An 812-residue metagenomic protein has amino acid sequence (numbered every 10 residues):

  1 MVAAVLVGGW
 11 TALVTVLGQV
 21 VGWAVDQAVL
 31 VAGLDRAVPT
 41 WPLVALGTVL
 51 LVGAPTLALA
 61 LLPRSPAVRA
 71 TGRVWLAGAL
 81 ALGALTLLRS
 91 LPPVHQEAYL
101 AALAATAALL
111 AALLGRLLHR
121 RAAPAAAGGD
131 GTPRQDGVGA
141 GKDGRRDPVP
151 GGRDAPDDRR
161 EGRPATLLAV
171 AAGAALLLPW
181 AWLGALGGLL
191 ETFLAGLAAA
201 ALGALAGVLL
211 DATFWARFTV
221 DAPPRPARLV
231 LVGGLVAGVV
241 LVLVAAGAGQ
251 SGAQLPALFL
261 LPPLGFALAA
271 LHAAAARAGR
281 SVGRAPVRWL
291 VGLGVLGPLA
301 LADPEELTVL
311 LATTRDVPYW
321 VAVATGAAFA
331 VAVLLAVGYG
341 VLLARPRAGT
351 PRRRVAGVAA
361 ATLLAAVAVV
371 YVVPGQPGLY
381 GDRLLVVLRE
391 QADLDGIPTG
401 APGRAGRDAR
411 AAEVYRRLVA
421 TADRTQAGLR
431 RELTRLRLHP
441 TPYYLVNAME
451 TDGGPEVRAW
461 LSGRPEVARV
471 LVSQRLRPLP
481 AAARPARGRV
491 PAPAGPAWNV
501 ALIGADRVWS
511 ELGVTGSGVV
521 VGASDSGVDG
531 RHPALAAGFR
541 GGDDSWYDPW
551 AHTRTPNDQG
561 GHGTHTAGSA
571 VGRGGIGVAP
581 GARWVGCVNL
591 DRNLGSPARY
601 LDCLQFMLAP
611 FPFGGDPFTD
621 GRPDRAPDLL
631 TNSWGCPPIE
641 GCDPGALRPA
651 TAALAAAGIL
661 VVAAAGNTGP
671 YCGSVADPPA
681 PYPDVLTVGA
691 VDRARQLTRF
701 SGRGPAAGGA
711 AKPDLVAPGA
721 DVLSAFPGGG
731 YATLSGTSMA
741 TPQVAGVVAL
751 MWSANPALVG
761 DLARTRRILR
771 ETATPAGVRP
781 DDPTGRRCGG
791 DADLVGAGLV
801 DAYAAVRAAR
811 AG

Functional and structural regions predicted by a protein language model:
A3-L13, P39-G47, A70-V74, Q96-L103 (+9 more regions): Subtilisin-like serine protease catalytic core
A4-A60, R89-L91, A104-L117, G203 (+3 more regions): Acidic-leg catalytic submotif of subtilisin-like serine proteases
L6-G9, L13-T15, D35-G47, W75-T106 (+6 more regions): Protease zymogen maturation seam
V25-V44, L88-L100, L178-A227, V240-P263 (+5 more regions): Substrate-binding/access-modulating region of protease and related hydrolase catalytic domains
Q27-P63, L80-V94, L103, A107-L117 (+3 more regions): Inhibitory N-terminal propeptides of secreted protease zymogens
G292-P298, P679-S753, A804: Extracellular S/T/G-rich loop segment that most often corresponds to the catalytic His/Ser-adjacent loop
V367-L379, T441, G453-V457, A482-A523 (+3 more regions): N-terminal domain-start motif of subtilase-like serine proteases
V585-L590, G719-G790: Hydrolase catalytic cores
